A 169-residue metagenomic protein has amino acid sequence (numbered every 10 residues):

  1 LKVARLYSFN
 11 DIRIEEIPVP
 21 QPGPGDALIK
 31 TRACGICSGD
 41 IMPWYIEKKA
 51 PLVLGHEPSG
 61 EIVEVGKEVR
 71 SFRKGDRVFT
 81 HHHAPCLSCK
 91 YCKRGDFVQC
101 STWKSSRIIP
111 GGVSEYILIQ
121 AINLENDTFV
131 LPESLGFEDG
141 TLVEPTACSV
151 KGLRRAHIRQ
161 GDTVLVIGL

Functional and structural regions predicted by a protein language model:
L1, D76, G161-D162: Nucleotide donor/acceptor-binding cores
A4-I12: Extracellular beta-rich ligand/substrate-recognition surface
Y7, P18-V19, K49-G55, S105-P110 (+1 more regions): Short Gly/Pro-enriched turn/cap motifs at secondary-structure boundaries
P18-C34, Y45-K90, V130-S134: Glycine-rich beta-strand-centered segment in the early N-terminal region that forms part of a ligand/cofactor-binding
G39-P43: Cytochrome P450 core scaffold surrounding the K-helix E-X-X-R motif and the conserved "meander" helix-loop region
C86-I167: NAD(P)H dinucleotide-binding glycine-rich loop of Rossmann-like/cofactor-binding domains, especially the beta1-alpha1
